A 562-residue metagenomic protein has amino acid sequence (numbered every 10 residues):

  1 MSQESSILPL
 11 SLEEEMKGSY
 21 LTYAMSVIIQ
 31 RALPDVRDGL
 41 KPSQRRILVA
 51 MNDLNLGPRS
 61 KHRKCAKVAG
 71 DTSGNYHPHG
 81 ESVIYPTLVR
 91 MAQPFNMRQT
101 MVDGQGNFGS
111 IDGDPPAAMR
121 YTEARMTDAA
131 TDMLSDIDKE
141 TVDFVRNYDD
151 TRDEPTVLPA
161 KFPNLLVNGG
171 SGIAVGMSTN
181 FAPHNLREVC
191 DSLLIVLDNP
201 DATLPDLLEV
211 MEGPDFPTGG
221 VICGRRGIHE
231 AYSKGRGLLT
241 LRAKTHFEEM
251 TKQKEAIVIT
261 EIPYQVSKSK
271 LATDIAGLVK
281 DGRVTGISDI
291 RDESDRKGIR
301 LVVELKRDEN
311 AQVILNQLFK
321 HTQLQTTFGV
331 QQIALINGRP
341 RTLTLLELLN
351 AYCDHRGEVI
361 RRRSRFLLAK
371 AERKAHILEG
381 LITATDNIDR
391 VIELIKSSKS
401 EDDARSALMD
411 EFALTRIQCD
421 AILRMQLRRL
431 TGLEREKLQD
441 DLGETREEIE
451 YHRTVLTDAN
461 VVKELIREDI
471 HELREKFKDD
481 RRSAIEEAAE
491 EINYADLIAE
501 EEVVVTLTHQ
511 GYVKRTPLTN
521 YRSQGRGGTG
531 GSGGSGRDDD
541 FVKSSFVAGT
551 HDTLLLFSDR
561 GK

Functional and structural regions predicted by a protein language model:
M1-L238, R300-V302, R526-S535, D539 (+1 more regions): Catalytic phosphate-handling regions of large nucleic-acid enzymes and associated NTPases
Q3-L8, L12, S171, M177-K562: C-terminal interaction appendages of subunits in large macromolecular complexes
